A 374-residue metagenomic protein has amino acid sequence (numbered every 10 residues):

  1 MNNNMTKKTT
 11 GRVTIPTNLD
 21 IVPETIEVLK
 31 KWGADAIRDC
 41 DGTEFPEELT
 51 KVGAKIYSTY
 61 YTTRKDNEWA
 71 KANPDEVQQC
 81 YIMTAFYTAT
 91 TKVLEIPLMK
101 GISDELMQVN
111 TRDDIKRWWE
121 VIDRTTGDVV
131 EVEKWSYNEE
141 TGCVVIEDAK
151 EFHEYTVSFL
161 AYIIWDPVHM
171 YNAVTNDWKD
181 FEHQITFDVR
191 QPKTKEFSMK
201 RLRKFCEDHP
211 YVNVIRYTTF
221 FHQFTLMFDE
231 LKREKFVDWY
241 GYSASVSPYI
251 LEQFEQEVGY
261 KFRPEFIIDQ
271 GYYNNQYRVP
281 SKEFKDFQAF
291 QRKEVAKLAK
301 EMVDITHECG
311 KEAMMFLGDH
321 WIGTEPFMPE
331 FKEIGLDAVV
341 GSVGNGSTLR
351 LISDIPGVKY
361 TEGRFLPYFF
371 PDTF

Functional and structural regions predicted by a protein language model:
N2-I37, M170-Y171, T175-N176, T186 (+1 more regions): Boundary/entry segment of secreted carbohydrate-active catalytic domains
V13-T59, K200-T218, F331-G341: Catalytic domains of carbohydrate-active enzymes, especially glycoside hydrolases
K30, P46-G53, A299-E312, S353-P356: Surface-exposed amphipathic alpha-helices with a cationic face
A36, I56, A313, K359-Y360: Hydrophobic beta-strand scaffold residues
T43-F45, T63-R64, F221-Q223, H320-I322 (+2 more regions): Solvent-exposed loop/turn segments at secondary-structure junctions within structured extracellular/periplasmic domains
E44-L94: Hydrophobic or amphipathic alpha-helical targeting/insertion segments
Q78-L336, S342-S347, L351: Polysaccharide-binding and catalytic clefts of secreted carbohydrate-active enzymes
G335-L336, V340-G344, T348-F374: Conserved alpha/beta catalytic core and glycan-binding cleft of carbohydrate-active enzymes
